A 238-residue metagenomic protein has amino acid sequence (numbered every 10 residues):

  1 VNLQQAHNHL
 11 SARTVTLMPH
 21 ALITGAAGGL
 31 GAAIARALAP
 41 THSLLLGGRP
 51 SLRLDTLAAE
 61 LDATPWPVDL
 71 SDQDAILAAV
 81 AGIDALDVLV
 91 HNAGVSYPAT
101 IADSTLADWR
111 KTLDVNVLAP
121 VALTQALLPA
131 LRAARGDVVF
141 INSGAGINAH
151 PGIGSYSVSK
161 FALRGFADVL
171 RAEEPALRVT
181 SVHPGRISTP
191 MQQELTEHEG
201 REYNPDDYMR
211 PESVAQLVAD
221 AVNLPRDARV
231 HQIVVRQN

Functional and structural regions predicted by a protein language model:
A27-G28: Conserved glycine-rich cofactor-binding loop
T41-D55: Conserved glycine-rich Rossmann-like NAD(P)H-binding loop of the short-chain dehydrogenase/reductase
A93-Y97: Conserved NAD(P)H cofactor-binding loop of Rossmann-fold oxidoreductase domains
T100-I101, D108-R110: Substrate-binding pocket helix/loop in short-chain dehydrogenase/reductase
T124, S159: Active-site helix of classical SDR
S143: Residue(s) in the substrate-gating loop at a strand-loop-helix junction that position the organic substrate next
L177, S181-P184, G200-N238: C-terminal helical subdomain
